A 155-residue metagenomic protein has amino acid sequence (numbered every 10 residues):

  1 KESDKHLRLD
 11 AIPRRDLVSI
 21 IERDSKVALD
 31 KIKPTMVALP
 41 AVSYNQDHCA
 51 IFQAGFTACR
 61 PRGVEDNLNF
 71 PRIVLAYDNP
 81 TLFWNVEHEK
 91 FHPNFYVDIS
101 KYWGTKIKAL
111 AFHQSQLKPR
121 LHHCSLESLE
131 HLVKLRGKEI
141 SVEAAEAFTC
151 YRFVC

Functional and structural regions predicted by a protein language model:
K1-D10: A conserved beta-strand->alpha-helix junction
R14-C155: Metal-dependent de-N-acetylase/amidase catalytic core
